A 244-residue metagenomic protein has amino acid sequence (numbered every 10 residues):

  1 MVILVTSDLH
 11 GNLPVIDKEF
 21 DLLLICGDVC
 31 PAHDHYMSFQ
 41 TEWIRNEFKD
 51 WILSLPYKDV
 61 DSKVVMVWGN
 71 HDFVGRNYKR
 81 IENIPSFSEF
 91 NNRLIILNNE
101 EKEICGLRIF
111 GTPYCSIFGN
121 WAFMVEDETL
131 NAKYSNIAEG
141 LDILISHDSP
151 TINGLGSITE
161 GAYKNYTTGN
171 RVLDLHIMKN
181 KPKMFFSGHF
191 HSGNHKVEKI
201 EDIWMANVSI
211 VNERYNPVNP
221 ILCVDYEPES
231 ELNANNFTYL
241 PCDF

Functional and structural regions predicted by a protein language model:
M1-H10, C26, G106-F118, D142-H147 (+1 more regions): Active-site-proximal beta-strand elements of phosphoester/diester hydrolases
T6-I104, M178-K179: Core catalytic region of metal-dependent phosphoesterases/phosphodiesterases, especially metallo-beta-lactamase-like
H10-V15, C30-D34, N70-Y78, E101-E103 (+4 more regions): Active-site environment of divalent metal-dependent phosphoester hydrolases
L22, V65, L141-I143, K183-M184: Short, Asp-centered acidic motifs that coordinate Mg2+ and/or phosphate in catalytic or ligand-binding sites
C30, H35-F48, G140-K181: Active-site-proximal segments of metal-dependent phosphoesterases and phosphodiesterases across multiple
Y78-I95, Y163-G169, K199-E213: Short, electropositive alpha-helical surface patch
E101-C105, V172-N180, H191-F244: Binuclear metal-dependent phosphoesterase catalytic core
C105-I143, A162-V172: Binuclear metal-dependent hydrolase catalytic cores centered on His/Asp/Glu-rich metal-binding motifs
